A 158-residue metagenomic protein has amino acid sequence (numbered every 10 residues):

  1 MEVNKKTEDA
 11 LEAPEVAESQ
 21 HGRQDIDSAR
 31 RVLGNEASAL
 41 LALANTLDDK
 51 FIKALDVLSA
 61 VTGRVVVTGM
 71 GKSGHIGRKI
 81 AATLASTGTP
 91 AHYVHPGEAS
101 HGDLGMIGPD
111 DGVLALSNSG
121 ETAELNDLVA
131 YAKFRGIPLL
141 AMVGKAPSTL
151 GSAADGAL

Functional and structural regions predicted by a protein language model:
M1-E12: N-terminal acidic, proline/glycine-rich, low-complexity intrinsically disordered segments
E2, G63-L158: Glycine-rich phosphate-binding loops that contact phosphosugars or nucleotide phosphates
E12, V16-E18, F134-G136: Short, motif-level signal for alpha-helix interfacial/capping segments enriched in acidic residues and aromatics/proline
E15, A37, A44, V129-A132 (+1 more regions): Generic low-complexity, intrinsically disordered sequence content enriched in small uncharged/hydrophobic residues
A17-G63: An N-terminal, well-structured beta->alpha segment
